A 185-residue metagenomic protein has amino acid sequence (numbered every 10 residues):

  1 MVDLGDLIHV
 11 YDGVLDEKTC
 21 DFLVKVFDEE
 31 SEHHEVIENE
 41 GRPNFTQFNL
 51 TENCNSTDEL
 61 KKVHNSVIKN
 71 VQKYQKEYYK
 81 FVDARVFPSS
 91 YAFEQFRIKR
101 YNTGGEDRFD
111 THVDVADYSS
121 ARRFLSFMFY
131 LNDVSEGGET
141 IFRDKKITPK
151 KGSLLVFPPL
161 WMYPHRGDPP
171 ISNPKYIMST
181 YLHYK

Functional and structural regions predicted by a protein language model:
M1-S90: Non-heme Fe(II)/2-oxoglutarate
R85-G105: Acidic, glycine-rich loop-and-strand cores that form catalytic or ligand-binding grooves in diverse globular domains
I98-N102, D117-E136: Short, conserved beta-strand element in jelly-roll/cupin
R108-A116: Histidine-centered catalytic micro-motifs
T111, R122-R123, S135-K185: Catalytic core of Fe(II)/2-oxoglutarate
